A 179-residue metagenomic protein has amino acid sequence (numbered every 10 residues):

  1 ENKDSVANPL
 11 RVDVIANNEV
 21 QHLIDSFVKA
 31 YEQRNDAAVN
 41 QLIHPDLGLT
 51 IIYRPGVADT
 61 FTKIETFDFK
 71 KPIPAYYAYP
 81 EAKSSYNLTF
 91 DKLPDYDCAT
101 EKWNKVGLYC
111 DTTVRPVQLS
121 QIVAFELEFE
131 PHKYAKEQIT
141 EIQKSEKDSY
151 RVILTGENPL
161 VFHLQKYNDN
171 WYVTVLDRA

Functional and structural regions predicted by a protein language model:
K3-A16, Q21-H22, H44-A179: C-terminal-biased regions
N18-R34: Short, aromatic-enriched amphipathic alpha-helices that serve as compact interaction elements
F27, A37, F162: Residue-level detector of short, conserved catalytic/binding motifs and their immediate flanks
N35-D46: Short, well-ordered alpha-helical segments enriched in acidic and aromatic residues
